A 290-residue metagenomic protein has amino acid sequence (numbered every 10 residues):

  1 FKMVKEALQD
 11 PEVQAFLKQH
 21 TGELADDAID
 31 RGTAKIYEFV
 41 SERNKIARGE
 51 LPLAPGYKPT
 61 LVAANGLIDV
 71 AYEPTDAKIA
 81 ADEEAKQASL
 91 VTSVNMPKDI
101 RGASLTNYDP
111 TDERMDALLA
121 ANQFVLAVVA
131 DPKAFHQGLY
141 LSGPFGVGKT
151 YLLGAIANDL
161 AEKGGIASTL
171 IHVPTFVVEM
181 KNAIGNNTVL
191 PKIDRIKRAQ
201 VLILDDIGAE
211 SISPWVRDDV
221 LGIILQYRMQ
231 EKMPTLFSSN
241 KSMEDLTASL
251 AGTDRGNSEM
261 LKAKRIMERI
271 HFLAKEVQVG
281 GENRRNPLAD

Functional and structural regions predicted by a protein language model:
F1-K58: N-terminal nucleic-acid engagement/recognition segments and initiation subdomains in replication, restriction
K35, F39-R43, V178, E210-D290: Replace "adjacent to P-loop NTPase cores in ATP/GTP-dependent enzymes" with "adjacent to NTP-binding cores
N44-M96: Interdomain "pre-motor" coupling segment immediately N-terminal to P-loop NTPase/helicase cores
L105-P132: N-terminal pre-Walker A segment at the start of P-loop NTPase domains
D116-N122, P144, A157-R198, E210-D218: Short glycine-rich substrate-engagement loop in P-loop NTPases that contacts/grips substrate
P132-L153: Walker A/P-loop nucleotide-binding motif
I166-A167, R198-V201, E231-F237: Loop/turn-to-beta-strand initiation segments
D206-I207: Walker B catalytic acidic pair
